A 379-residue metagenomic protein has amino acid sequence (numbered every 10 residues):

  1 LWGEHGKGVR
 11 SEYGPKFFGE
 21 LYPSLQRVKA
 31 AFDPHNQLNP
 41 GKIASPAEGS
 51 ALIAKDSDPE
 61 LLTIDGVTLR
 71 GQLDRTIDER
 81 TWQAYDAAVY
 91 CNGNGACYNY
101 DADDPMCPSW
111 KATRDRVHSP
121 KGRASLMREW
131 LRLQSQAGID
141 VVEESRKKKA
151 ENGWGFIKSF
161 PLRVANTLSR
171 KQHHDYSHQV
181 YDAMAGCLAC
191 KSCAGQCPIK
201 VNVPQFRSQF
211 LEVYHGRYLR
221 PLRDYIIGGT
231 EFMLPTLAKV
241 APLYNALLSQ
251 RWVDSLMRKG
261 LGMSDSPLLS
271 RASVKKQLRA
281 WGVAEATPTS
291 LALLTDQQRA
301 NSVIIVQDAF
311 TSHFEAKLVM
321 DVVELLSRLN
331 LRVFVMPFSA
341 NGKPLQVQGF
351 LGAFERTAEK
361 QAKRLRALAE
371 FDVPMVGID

Functional and structural regions predicted by a protein language model:
L1, A31-F32, L368-V373: A structural motif corresponding to the C-terminal end of an alpha-helix and its immediate exit/capping segment
W2-G186, Q205-L219, D224, G228 (+1 more regions): Ferredoxin-type iron-sulfur electron-transfer modules and their immediate structural context
E144-K148, W154-A340, L345-D379: Iron-sulfur-cluster electron-transfer modules
